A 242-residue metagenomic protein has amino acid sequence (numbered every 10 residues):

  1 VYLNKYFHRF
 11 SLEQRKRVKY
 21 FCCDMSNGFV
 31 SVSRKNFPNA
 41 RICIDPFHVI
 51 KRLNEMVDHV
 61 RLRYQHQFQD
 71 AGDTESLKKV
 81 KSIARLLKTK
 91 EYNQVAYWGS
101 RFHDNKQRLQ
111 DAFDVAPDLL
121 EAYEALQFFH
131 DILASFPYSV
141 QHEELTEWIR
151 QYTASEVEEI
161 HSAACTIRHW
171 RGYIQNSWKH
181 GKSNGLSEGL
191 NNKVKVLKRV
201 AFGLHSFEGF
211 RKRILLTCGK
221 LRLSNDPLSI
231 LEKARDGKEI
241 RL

Functional and structural regions predicted by a protein language model:
V1: Glycine-rich phosphate-binding "P-loop"
N4-K5, R9, E13-R41, F47-K51 (+1 more regions): Acidic/histidine-rich catalytic cores and adjacent linkers of DNA breakage/strand-transfer/modification proteins
V49-D70: Short alpha-helix plus adjacent loop in nuclease-associated cores
